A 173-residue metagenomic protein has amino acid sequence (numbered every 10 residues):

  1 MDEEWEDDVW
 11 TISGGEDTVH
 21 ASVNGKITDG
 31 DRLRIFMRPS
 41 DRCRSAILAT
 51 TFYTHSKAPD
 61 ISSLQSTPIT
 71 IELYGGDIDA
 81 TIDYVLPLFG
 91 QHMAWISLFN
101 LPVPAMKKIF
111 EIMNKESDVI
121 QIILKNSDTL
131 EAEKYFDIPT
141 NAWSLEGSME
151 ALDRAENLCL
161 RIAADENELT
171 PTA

Functional and structural regions predicted by a protein language model:
M1-E111, K115-A173: A generic "folded-domain core" signal
